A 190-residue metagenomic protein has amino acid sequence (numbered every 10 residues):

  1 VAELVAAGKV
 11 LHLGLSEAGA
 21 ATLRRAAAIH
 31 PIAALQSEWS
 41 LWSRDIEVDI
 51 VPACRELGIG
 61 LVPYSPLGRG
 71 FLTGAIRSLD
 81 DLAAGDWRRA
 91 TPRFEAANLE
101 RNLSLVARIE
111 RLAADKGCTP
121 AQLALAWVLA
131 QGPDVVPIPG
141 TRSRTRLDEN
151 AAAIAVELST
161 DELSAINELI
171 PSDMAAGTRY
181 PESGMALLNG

Functional and structural regions predicted by a protein language model:
V1, I29-A33, V51-R55, S78-A83 (+1 more regions): Short, hinge-like loop/turn segments at secondary-structure boundaries
V1-D49, I59-G60: Glycine/proline-rich, positively charged, aromatic-decorated active-site loop/lid region on the catalytic face
K9-H12, E110-A126: Acyl activation and transfer enzymes in specialized metabolism, enriched for ANL adenylate-forming modules
L13, L35, C54, L61-Y64 (+4 more regions): Conserved, mostly hydrophobic/aromatic
G19, W39-S43, S65-L72, W127 (+1 more regions): Glycine-rich beta-alpha junction loops
I46-A84, T119: Aromatic-lined glycan-binding groove of carbohydrate-active enzymes
E56, A84-D115, A130-D134, D148-G190: Terminal-tail/helix-coil boundary detector
V135-R146: Glycine-rich phosphate-binding active-site loops on the catalytic face of alpha/beta enzymes
